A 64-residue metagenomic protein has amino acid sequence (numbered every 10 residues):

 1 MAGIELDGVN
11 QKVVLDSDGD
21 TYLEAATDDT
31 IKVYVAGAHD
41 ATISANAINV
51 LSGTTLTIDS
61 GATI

Functional and structural regions predicted by a protein language model:
M1-I64: Intrinsic low-complexity, repeat-rich intrinsically disordered segments enriched in small/flexible residues
